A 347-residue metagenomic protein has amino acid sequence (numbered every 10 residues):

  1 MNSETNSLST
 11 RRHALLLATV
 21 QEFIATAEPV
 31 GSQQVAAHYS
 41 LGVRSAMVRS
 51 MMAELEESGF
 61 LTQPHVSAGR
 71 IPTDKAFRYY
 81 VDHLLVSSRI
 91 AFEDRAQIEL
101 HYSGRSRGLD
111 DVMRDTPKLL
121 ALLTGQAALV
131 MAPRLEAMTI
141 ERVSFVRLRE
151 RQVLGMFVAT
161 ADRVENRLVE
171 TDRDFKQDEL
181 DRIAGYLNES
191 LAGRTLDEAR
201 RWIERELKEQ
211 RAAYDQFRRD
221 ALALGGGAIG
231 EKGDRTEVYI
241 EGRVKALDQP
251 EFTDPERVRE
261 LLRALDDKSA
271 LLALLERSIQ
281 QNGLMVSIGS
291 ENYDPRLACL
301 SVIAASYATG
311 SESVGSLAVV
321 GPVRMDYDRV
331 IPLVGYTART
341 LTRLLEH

Functional and structural regions predicted by a protein language model:
M1-L17: Short alpha-helical segments that sit at the start of domains
N2-E4, L61-V66, R324: A short glycine/serine-rich beta->alpha loop
T5-N6, L41, R70, R173: Helix-turn-helix-type domain boundary/helix-start signal
S7-L8, V43, P72, I90: Alpha-helical hairpin
L8, E28, P250: Residue-level marker of regulatory loop/turn positions in helix-turn-helix DNA-binding domains and in histidine
A18-Q21, A25, P29-L85: N-terminal helix-turn-helix
D82-A318, P322-H347: Intrinsically disordered, acidic Ser/Thr/Pro-rich low-complexity regulatory segments
